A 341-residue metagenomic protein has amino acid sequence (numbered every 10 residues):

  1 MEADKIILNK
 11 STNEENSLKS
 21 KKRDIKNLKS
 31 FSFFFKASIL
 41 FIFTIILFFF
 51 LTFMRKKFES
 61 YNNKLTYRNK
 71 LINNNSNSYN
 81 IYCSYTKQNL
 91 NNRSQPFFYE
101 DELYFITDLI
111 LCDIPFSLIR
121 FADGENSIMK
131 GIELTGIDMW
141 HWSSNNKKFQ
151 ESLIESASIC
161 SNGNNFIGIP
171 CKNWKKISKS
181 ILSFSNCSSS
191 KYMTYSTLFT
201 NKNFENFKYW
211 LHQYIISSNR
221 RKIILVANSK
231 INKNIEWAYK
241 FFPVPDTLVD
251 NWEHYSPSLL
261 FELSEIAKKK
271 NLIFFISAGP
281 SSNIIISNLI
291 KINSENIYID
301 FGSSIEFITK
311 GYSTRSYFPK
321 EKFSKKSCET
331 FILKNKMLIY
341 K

Functional and structural regions predicted by a protein language model:
E2-Y67: Boundary detector for helix-to-coil junctions that initiate low-complexity/charged tails
F43, F48-F49, F53-E236: Electropositive, gly/pro-rich neighborhoods at or near active sites that engage anionic ligands
E100-F105, Q150-S156, Y255-I266, S282-N283: A short, acidic, amphipathic alpha-helical segment used as a generic capping/interface helix at domain edges
I119, F242-V244, F301: Hydrophobic residues at beta-strand termini and immediately following loops that shape nucleotide-binding pockets
G124, G279-S281: Short glycine-rich anion-binding loops that position phosphate/pyrophosphate groups of nucleotides and phosphorylated
S217-E262: Redox- and metal-dependent alpha/beta enzyme cores, enriched for Fe-S-associated oxidoreductases and cofactor-handling
I273-S277: Short catalytic-loop micro-motif centered on adjacent basic/acidic residues
S281-I290, N296-K341: C-terminal functional extensions of proteins
